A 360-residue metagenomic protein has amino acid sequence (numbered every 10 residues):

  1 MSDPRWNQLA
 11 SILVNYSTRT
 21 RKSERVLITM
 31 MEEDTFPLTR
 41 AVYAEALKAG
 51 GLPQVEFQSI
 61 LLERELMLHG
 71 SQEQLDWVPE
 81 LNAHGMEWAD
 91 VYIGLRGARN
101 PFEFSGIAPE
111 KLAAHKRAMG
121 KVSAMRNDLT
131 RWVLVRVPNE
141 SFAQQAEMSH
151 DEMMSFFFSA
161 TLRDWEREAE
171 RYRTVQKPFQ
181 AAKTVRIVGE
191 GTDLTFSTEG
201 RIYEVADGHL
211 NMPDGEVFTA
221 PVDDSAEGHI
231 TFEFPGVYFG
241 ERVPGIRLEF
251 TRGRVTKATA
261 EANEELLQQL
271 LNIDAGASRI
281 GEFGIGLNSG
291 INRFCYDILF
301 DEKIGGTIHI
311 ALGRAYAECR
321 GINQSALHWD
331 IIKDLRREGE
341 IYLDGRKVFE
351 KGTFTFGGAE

Functional and structural regions predicted by a protein language model:
M1-G228, K351, F356-G357: Active-site bordering "gate/hinge" segments that shape substrate access to catalytic or cofactor-binding pockets
E33-D34, A98-N100, N139, R201 (+7 more regions): Short, glycine-/Ser/Thr-/acidic-enriched flexible segments
V42-K48, E110, I202-Y203, I246-R247 (+3 more regions): Short, solvent-exposed amphipathic alpha-helical segments in soluble enzyme and RNA/protein-processing domains
T184-I187, I246, T256, E338-G345: Short polybasic amphipathic segments
D214-A258: Oxyanion-binding "anion nests"
E227, V243-G245, R252-V255, S278-E282 (+2 more regions): Active-site lining segments that contact anionic ligands and/or coordinate catalytic metals
K257-I322: Dual-mode signal for accessory low-complexity, basic/Gly-rich regions
Y296-F349, F354-E360: Internal helix-turn-beta structural module
